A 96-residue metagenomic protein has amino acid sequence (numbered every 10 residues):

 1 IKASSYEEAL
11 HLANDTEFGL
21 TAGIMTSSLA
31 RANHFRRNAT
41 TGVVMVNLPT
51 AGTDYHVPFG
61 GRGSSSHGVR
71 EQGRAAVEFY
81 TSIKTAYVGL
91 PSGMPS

Functional and structural regions predicted by a protein language model:
I1-S96: Conserved C-terminal structural/oligomerization subdomain of aldehyde/semialdehyde dehydrogenase
